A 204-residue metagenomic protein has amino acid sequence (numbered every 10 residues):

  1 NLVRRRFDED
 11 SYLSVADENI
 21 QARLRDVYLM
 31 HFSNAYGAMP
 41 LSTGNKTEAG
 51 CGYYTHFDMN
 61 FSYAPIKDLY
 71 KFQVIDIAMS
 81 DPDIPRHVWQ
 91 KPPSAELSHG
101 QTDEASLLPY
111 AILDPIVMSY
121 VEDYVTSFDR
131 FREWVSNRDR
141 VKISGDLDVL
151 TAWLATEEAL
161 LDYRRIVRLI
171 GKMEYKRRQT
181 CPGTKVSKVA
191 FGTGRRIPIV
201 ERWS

Functional and structural regions predicted by a protein language model:
N1-S204: ATP/NTP-dependent adenylation/nucleotidyl-transfer catalytic domains that generate, transfer, or process NMP-activated
